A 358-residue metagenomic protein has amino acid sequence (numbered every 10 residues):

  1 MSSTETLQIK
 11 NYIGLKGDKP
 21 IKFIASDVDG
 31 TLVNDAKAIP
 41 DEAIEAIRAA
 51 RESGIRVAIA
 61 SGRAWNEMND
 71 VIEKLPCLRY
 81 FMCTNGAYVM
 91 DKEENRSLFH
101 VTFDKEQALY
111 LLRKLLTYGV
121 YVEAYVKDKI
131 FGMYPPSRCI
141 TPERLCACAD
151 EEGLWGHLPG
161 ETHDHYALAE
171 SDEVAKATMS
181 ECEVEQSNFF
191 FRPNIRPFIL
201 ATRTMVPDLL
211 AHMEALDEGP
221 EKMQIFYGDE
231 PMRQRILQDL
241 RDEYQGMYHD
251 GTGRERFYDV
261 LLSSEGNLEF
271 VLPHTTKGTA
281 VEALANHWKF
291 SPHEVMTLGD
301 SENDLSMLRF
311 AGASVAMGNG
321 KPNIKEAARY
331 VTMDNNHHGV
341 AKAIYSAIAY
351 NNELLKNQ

Functional and structural regions predicted by a protein language model:
L7-F23, I39-P40, E52, L268-Q358: Mg2+-dependent phosphoryl-transfer enzymes with acidic/Ser/Thr/Gly-rich catalytic loops
I9, D41-R192: Active-site phosphate-binding/coordination module
P20-A36, L111, L308: Asp-based phosphoryl-transfer active-site loop
V28, R63, G86, G299-S301: Active-site metal-binding loops of divalent metal-dependent hydrolases
G30, A50, S61, N85 (+4 more regions): Residue-level signal for inorganic ion chemistry
A43, M68-I72, I236, L240 (+3 more regions): Hydrophobic packing residues within well-ordered alpha-helices of enzyme cores
L75-C77, T84-N85, R256, F310-A311 (+1 more regions): Short, structured coil segments at secondary-structure junctions
Y118-V120, Y125-L298: Conserved acidic, metal-coordinating active-site core of Asp-based, Mg2+-dependent phosphoryl-transfer enzymes
